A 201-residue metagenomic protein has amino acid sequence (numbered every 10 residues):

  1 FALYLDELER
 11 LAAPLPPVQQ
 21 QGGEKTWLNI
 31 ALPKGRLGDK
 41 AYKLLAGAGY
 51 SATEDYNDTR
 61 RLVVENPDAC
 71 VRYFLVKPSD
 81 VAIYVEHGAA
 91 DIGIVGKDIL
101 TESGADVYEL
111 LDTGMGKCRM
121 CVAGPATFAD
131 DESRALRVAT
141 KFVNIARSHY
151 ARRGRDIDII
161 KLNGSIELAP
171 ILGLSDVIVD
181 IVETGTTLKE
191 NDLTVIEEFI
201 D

Functional and structural regions predicted by a protein language model:
F1-E24: TRNA-recognition modules of translation machinery and tRNA-sensing kinases, especially anticodon-binding
K25-D201: Domain-level signature for soluble enzymes in the chorismate/prephenate branch of the shikimate pathway
